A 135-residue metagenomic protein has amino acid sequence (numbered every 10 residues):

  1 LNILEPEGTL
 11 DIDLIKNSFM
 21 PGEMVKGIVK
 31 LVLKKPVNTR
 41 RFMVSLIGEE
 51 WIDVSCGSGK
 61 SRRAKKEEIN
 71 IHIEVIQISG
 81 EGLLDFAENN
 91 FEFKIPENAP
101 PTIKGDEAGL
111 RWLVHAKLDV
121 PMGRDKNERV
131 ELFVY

Functional and structural regions predicted by a protein language model:
L1-Y135: C-terminal beta-sandwich interaction modules and adjacent acidic, Ser/Thr/Pro/Gly-rich low-complexity tails used
